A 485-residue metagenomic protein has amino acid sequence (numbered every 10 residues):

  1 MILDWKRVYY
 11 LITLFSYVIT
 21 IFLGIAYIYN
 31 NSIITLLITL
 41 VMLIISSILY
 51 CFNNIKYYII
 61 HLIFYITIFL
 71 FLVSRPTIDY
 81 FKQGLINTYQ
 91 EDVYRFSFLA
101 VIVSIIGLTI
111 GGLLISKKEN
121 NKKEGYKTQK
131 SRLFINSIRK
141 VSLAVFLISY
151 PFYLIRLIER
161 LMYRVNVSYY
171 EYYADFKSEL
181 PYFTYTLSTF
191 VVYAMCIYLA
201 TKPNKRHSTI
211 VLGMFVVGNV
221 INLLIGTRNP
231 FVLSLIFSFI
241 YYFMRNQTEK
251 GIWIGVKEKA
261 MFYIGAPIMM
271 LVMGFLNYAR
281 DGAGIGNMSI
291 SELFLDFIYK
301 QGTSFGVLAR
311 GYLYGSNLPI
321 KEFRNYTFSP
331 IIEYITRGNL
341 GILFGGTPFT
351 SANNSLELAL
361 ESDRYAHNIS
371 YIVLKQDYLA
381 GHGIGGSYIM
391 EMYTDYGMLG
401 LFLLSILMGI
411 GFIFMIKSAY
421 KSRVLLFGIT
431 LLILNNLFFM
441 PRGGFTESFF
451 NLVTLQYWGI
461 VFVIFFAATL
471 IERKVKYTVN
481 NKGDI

Functional and structural regions predicted by a protein language model:
M1-Y126, F215, S234-A279, E447-I485: N-terminal "leader" segments that precede or initiate the main folded domain
Y27-S32, G112-G284, T478-I485: Membrane-embedded catalytic interface detector for glycan/lipid assembly enzymes
L43-I48, T189-K202, L403-K417: Hydrophobic, aromatic-rich transmembrane alpha-helices and their immediate juxtamembrane boundary segments
I55-Y58, I197-I210, K417-G428: Membrane-interface helix-loop-helix junctions at transmembrane boundaries of multi-pass membrane enzymes, predominantly
Q90-L99, Y170-T186, M390-T394: Short aromatic-rich membrane-water interface segments that cap or initiate transmembrane helices in multi-pass membrane
S97-G107, K177-Y193, V307-G315, N451-V453: Hydrophobic alpha-helical transmembrane segments
Y170-Y173, M273-M408: Small-residue-enriched transmembrane helix-hairpin modules in multi-pass membrane proteins
K375, A380-I485: Hydrophobic alpha-helical segments
